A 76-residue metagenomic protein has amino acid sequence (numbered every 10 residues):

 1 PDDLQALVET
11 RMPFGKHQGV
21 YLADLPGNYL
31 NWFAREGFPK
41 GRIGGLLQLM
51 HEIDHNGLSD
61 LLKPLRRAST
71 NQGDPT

Functional and structural regions predicted by a protein language model:
P1-T76: DEDD superfamily 3′-5′ metal-dependent exonuclease/proofreading module
